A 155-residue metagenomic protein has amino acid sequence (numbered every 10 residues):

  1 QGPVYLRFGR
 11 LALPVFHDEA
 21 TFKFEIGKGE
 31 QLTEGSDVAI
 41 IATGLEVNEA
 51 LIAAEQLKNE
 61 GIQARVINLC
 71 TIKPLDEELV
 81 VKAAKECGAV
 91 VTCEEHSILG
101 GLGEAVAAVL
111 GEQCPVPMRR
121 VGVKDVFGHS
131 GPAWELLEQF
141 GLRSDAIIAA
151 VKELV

Functional and structural regions predicted by a protein language model:
Q1: Basic phosphate/pyrophosphate-binding loop/patch that engages nucleotide-derived ligands
V4, G9-V155: Thiamine diphosphate
